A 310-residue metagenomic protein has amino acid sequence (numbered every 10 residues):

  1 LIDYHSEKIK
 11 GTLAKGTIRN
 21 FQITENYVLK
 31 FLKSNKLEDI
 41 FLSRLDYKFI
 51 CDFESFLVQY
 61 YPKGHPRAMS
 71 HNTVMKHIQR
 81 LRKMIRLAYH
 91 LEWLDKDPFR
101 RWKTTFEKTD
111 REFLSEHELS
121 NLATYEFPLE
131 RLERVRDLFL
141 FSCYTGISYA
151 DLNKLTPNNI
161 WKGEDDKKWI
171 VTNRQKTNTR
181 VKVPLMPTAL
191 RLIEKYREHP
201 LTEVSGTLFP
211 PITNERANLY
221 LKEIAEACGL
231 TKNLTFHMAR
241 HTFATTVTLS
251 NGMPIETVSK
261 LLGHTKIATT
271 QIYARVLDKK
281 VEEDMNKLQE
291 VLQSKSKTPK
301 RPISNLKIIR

Functional and structural regions predicted by a protein language model:
L1-E25: Short, aromatic/basic-rich helix-turn unit that serves as a nucleic-acid recognition element
G16, Y27-S34, E38-I40, K48 (+2 more regions): N-terminal DNA-binding recognition helix of tyrosine site-specific recombinases/integrases
R67-H71, M75-Q79, H90-Y149, K167: Basic, Lys/Arg- and aromatic-enriched nucleic-acid-binding interface segment
K108, Q175-E194, T202-E223: C-terminal catalytic core of Y-nucleophile DNA break-rejoin enzymes
F113, R174-N178, N214, L262-K287: Catalytic-site neighborhood detector that most strongly recognizes the C-terminal catalytic loop/helix of tyrosine
L140, Y144-D151, E223, R240-T265 (+1 more regions): C-terminal catalytic core of tyrosine-transesterase DNA break-rejoin enzymes
N159-D166, T231-K232, G252-I272, K279 (+2 more regions): Short, polar N-cap/turn motifs at the start of nucleic acid-interacting alpha helices
H199-E203, L288-R310: C-terminal secondary-structure termini that scaffold catalytic or DNA-interacting sites
